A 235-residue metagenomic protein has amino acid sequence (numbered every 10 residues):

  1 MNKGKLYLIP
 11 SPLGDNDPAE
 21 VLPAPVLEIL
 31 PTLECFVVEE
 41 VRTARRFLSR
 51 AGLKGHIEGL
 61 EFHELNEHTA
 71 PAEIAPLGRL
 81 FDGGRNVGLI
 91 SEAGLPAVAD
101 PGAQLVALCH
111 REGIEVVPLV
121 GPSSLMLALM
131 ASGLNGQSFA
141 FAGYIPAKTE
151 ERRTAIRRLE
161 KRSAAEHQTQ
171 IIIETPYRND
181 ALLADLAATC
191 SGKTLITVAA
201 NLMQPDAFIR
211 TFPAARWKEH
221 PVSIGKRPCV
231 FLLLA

Functional and structural regions predicted by a protein language model:
M1-L65: Glycine-rich, flexible N-terminal cofactor/catalytic loop recognition
K5-Y7, R85-N86, A164-A235: A contiguous loop/helix-start segment that scaffolds small-molecule binding in enzyme catalytic cores
Y7, Q104-R162: Class I SAM-dependent methyltransferase SAM-binding "motif I" and its flanking Rossmann-like core
L13-D15, E92-P96, P176-Y177, Q204: Short glycine-rich anion-binding loops that position phosphate/pyrophosphate groups of nucleotides and phosphorylated
L30-F36, G113-V117, T169-Q170: Short active-site oxyanion
R42-A44, G94-L95, S124, R178: Alpha-helix capping/helix-boundary segments
H63-A70, I145-T149: Conserved helicase motor
N66, P71-V116: Glycine/small-residue-rich loop that forms an oxyanion/phosphate-binding "nest" at active or ligand-binding sites
